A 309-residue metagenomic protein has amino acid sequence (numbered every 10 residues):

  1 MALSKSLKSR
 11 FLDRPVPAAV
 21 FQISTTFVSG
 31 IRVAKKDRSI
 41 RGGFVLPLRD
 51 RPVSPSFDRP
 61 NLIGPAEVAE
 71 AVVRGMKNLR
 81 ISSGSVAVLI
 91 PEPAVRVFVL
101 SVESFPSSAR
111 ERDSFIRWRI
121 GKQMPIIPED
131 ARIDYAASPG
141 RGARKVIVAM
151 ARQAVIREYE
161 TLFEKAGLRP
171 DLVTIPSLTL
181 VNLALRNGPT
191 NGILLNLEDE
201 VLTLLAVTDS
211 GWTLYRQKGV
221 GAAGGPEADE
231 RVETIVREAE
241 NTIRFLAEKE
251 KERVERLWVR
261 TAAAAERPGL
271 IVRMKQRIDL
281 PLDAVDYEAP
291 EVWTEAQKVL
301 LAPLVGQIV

Functional and structural regions predicted by a protein language model:
M1-V309: Hydrophobic/aromatic-enriched cytosolic interaction surfaces used to assemble or bind macromolecules
